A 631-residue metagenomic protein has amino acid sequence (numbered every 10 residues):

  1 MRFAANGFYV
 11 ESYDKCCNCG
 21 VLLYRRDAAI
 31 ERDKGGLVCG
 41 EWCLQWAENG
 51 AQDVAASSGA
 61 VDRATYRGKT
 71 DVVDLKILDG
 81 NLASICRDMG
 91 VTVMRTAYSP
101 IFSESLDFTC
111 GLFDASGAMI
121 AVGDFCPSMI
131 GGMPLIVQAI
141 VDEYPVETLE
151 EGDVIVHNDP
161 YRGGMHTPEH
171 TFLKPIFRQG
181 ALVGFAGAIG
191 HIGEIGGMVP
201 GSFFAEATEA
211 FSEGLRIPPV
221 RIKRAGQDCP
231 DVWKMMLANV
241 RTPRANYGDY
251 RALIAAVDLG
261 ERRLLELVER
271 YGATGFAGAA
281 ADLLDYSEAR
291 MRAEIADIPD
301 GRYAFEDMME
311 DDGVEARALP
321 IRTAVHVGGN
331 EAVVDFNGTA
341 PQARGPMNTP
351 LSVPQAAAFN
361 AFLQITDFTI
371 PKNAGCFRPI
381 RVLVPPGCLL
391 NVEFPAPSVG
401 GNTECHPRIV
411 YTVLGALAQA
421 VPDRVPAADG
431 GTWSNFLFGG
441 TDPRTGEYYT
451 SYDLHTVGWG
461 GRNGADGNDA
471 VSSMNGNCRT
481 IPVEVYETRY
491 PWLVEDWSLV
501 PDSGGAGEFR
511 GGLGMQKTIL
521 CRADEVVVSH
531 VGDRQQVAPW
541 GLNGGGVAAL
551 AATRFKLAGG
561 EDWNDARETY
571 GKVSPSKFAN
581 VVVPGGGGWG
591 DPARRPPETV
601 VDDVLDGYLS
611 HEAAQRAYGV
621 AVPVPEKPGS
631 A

Functional and structural regions predicted by a protein language model:
M1-A5, V21-R25: Short Cys/His-rich Zn2+-coordinating modules
Y13, G36, G40: Residues immediately within or flanking Cys/His clusters that coordinate Zn2+ in small zinc-binding modules
C16-C19: Short cysteine-rich clusters marking metal-coordination/redox-active sites
R26-D27, G117: Sigma70-family region 2
D27, A47-E48, I380, A613: Activation segment
D27-L37: Short linker/helix segments within small regulatory modules
W42-S58: Short metal-binding segments enriched for Cys and/or His
G59-E151, V156-R178, L182-A631: Glycine/proline-enriched, intrinsically flexible loops and inter-domain linkers
